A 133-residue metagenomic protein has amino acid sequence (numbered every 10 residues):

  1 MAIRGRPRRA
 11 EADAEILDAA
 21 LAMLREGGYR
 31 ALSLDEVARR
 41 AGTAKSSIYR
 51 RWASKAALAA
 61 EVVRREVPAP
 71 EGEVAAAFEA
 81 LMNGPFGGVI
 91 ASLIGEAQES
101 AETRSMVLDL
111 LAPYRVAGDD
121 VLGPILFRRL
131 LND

Functional and structural regions predicted by a protein language model:
M1-G42, A53-A57: Basic, helix-initiating cap at the start of DNA-binding domains
E15, A19-G27, V89-E96, P124 (+1 more regions): Solvent-exposed, amphipathic alpha-helical segments
S46: Key DNA-contact positions within bacterial/archaeal DNA-binding proteins
R51-A53, L126-F127: Tryptophan-centric aromatic hotspots in well-structured domains and transmembrane helices
W52, V62-V63: DNA major-groove recognition helix of helix-turn-helix
E61, P68-G95: Hydrophobic alpha-helical connector segments
A77-L81, D120-D133: Extended low-complexity intrinsically disordered regions
M82-L122: Amphipathic alpha-helical packing segments from all-alpha helical-bundle domains
